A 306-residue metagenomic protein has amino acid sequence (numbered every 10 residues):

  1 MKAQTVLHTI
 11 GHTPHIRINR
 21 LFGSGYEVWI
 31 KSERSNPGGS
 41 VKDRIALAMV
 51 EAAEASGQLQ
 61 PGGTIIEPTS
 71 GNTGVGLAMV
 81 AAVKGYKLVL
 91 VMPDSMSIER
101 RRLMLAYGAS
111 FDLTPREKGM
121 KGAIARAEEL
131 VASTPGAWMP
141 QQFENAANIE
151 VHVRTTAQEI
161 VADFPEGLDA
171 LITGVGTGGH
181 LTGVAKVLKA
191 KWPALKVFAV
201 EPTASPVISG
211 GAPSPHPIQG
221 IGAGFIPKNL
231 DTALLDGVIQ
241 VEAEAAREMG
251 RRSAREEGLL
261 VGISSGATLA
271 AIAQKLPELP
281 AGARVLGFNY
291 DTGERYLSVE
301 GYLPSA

Functional and structural regions predicted by a protein language model:
M1-A306: PLP-dependent amino-acid enzyme catalytic core
